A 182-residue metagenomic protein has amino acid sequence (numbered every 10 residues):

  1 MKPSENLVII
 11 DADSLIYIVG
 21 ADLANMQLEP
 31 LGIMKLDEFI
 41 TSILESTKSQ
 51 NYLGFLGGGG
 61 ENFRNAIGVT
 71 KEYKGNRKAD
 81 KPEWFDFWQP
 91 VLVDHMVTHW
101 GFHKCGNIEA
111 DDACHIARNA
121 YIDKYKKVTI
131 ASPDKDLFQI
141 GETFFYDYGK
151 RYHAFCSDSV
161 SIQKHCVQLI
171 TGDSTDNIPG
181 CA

Functional and structural regions predicted by a protein language model:
M1-D94: Domain-level signal for Mg2+-assisted phosphodiester chemistry and nucleotide/NA-binding surfaces in nucleic-acid
K2, G75-A182: Extended two-metal-dependent nuclease catalytic cores across DNA- and RNA-processing enzymes
